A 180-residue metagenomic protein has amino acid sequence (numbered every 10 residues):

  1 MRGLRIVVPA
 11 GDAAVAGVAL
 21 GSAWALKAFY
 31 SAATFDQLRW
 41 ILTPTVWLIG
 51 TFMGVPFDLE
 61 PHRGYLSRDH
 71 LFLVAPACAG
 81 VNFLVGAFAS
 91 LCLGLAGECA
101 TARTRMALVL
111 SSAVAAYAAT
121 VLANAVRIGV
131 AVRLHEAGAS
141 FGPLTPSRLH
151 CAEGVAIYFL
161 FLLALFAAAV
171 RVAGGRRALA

Functional and structural regions predicted by a protein language model:
M1-A180: Hydrophobic N-terminal alpha-helices or hydrophobic patches in metabolic proteins across all domains of life
